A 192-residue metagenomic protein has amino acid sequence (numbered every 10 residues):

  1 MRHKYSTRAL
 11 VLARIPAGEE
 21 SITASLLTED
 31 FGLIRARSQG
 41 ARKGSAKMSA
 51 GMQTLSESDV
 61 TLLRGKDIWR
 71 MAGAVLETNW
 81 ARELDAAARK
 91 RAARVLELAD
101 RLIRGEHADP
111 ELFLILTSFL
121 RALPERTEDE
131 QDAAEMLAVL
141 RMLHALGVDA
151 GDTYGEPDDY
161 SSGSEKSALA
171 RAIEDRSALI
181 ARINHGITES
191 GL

Functional and structural regions predicted by a protein language model:
M1-L192: Non-catalytic alpha-helical scaffolds and adjoining flexible linkers that form interface surfaces for assembly
